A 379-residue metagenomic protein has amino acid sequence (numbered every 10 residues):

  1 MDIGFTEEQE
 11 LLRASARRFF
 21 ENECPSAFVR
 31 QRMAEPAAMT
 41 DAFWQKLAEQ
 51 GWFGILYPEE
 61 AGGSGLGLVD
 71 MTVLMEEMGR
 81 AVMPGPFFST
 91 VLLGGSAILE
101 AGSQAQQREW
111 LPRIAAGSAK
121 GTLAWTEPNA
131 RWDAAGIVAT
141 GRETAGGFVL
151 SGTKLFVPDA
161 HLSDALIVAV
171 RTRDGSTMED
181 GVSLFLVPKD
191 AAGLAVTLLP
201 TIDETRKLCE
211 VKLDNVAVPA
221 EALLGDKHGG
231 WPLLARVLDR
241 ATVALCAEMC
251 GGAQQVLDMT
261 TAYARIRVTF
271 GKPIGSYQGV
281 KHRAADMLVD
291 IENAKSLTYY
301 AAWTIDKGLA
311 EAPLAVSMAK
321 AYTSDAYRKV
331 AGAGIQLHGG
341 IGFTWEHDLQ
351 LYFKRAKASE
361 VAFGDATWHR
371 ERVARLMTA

Functional and structural regions predicted by a protein language model:
M1-P86, A101-Q106, R113, G117-S118 (+2 more regions): Alpha-helical interface subdomain recognition
G51, M75-G79, V170, V187-A191 (+1 more regions): Short Ser/Thr-interspersed hydrophobic loop/turn segments at strand-loop and sheet-helix junctions that line or gate
G65-L74, D133-I137, V187-P188, V218 (+1 more regions): Structural signature of FAD isoalloxazine-binding scaffolds in flavoprotein oxidoreductases
L99-G102, R142, V168-T172, L186-P188 (+2 more regions): Short beta-strand-to-turn element immediately C-terminal to the catalytic PLP-Schiff-base lysine in fold type I
G117-T126: A short, Trp-centered hydrophobic/proline-enriched beta-strand micro-motif
G136-V138, K189-P219: Flexible, small-/acidic-enriched active-site or ligand-binding loops
S151-A195: A short core secondary-structure module
C209-V237: A short, charged helix-loop
